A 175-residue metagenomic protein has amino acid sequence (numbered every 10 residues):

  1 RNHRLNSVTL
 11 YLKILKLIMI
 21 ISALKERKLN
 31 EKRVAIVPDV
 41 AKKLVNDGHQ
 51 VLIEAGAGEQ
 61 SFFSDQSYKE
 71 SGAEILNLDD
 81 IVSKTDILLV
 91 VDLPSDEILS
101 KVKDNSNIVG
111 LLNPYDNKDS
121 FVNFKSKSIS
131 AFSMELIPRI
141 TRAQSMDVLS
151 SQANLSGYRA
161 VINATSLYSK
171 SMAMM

Functional and structural regions predicted by a protein language model:
R1-N2, I14: Intrinsically disordered, low-complexity sequence elements enriched in Ser/Thr/Gly/Pro
H3, S7-T9: N-terminal amphipathic/hydrophobic targeting modules at extreme N-termini, encompassing cleavable Sec/SRP-type signal
I18-N123, K127: An N-terminal-biased, well-structured beta-alpha scaffold segment characteristic of Rossmann-like dinucleotide-binding
I20, E26, E97-M175: Glycine/serine-rich phosphate-binding loop and adjoining beta1-alpha1 elements at the start of nucleotide-handling
